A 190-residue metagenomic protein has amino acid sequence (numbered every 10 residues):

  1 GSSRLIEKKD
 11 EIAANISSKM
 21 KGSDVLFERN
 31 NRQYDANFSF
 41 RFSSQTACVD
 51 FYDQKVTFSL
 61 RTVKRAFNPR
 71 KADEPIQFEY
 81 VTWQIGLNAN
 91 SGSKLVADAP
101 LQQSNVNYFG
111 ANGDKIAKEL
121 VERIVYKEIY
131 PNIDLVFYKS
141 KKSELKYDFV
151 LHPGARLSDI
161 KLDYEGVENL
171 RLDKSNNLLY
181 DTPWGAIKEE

Functional and structural regions predicted by a protein language model:
G1-E190: Extracytoplasmic/secretory N-terminal segments
